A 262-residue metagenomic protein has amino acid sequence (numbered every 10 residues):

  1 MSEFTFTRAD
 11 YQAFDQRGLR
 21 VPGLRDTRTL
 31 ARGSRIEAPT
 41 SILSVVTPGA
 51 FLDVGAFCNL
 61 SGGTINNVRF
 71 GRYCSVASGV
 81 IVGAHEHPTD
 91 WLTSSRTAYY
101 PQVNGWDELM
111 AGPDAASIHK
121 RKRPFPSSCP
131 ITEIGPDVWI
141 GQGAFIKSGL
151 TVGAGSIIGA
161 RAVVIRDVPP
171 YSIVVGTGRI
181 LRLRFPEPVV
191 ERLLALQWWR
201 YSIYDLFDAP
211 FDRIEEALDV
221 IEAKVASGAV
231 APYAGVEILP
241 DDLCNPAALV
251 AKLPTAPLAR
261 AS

Functional and structural regions predicted by a protein language model:
S2-A13, R25-D26, T97-I146, T177-S262: C-terminal segments of enzyme domains that contribute to small-molecule binding surfaces
R17, V21-L150: Flexible, glycine/small-residue-enriched loop-and-beta-strand segment within the central core of proteins
V46-T47, A162-V164: Short, polar loop motifs at secondary-structure junctions
L52, L150, R161-A162, V168: Short beta-to-alpha loop/turn elements within the nucleotide-binding domains of ABC transporters
W139, G153-I157, V163: A generic "structured core" feature
G159, I165, I180-L181: Short hydrophobic beta-strand segments in globular cytosolic domains
V174: N-terminal carbohydrate-binding/catalytic regions of secreted carbohydrate-active enzymes
